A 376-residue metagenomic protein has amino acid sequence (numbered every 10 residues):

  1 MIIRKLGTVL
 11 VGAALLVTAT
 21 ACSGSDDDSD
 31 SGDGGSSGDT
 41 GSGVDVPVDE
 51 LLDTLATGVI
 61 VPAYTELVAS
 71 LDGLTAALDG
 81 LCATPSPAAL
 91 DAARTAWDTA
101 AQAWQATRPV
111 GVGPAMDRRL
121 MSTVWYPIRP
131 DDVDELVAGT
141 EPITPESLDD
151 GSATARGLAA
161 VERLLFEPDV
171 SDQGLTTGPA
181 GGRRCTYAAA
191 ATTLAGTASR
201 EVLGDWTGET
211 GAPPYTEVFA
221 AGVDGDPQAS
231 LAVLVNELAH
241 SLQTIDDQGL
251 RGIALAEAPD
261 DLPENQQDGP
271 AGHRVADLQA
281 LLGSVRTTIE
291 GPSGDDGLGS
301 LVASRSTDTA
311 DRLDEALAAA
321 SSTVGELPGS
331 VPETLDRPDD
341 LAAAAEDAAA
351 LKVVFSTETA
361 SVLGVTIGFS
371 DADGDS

Functional and structural regions predicted by a protein language model:
M1-T20: Sec-dependent bacterial lipoprotein signal peptides
A19-T40: Bacterial lipoprotein signal-peptidase II cleavage site
S23, G41-S376: Mature extracytoplasmic or organellar-lumen-exposed domains after removal of signal/transit peptides
